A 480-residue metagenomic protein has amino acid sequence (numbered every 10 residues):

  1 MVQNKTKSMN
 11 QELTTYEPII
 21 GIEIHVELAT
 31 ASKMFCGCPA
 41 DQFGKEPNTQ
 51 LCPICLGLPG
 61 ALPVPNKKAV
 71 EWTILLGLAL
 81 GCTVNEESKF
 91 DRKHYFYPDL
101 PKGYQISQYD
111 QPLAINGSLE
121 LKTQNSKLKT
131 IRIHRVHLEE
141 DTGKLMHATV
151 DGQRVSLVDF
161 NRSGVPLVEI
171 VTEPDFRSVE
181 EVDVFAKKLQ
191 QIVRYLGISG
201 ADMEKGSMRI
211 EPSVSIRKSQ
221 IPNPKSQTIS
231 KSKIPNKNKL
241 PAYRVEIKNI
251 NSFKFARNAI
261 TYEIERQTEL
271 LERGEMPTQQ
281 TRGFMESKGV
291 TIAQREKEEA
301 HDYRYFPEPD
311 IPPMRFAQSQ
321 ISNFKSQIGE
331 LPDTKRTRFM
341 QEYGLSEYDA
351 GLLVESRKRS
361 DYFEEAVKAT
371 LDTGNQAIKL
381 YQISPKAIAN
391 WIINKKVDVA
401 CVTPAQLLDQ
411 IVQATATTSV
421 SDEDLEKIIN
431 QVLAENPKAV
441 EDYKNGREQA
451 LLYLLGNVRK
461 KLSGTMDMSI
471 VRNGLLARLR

Functional and structural regions predicted by a protein language model:
K5-K7, K122-K127, S219-N238, Q318-S326: Arg/Gly-rich low-complexity intrinsically disordered repeat tracts
N10-S88, Y95, F176, K460 (+1 more regions): N-terminal, positively charged regions that mediate nucleic acid binding
E12-Y16, V158-P174, E180-K218, N238-R480: Charged, compositionally biased, marginally structured helical/coil segments
T30-C38, K144-A148, V179, Q220: Short acidic, Gly/Pro-enriched loop/turn segments at secondary-structure junctions
G44-P47, E140-L145, N251-I260: Short, surface-exposed linear segments at secondary-structure transitions and domain or protein termini
L75, A79-K122, L128-S163: SsDNA-processing nucleotidyl-transfer enzymes
